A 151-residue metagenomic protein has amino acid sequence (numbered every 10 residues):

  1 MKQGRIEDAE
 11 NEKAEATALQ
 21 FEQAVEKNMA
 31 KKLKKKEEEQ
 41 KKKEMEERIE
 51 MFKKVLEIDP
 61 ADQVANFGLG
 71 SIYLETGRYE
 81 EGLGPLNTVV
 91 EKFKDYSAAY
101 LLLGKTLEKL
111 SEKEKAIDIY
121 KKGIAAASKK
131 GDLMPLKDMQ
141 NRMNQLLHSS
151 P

Functional and structural regions predicted by a protein language model:
L19, I58, K92-F93, A126 (+1 more regions): Structural marker of alpha-solenoid helical repeat scaffolds
